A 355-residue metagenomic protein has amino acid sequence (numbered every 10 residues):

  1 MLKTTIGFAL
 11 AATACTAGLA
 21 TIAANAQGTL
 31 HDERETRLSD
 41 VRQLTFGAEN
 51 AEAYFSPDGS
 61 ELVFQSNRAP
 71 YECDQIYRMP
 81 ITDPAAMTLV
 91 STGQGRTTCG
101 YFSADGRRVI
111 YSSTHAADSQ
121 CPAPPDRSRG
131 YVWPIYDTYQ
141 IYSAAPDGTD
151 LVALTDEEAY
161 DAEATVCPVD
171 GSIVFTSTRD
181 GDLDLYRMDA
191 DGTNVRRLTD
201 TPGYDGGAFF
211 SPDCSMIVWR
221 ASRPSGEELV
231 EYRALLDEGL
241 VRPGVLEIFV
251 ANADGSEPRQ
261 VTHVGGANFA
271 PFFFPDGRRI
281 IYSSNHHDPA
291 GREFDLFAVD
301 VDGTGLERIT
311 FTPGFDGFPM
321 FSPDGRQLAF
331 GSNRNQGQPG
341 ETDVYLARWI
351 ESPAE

Functional and structural regions predicted by a protein language model:
A26-S39, Y139: Blade/loop signatures of beta-propeller domains
T29-H31, D40-E72: Beta-strand-rich domains and repeat architectures in extracellular enzymes and scaffolds, especially beta-propellers
F46-E49, S66-I76, S91-T97, S112-I141 (+8 more regions): A flexible loop/linker signature enriched in serine peptidases of the S9 family
P57-D58, A104-D105, P168-V169, P212-D213 (+2 more regions): Residue-level detector of Asp-centered blade-edge/turn motifs that repeat once per structural unit in beta-propeller
L62-V63, V109, I173-V174, I217 (+2 more regions): Hydrophobic beta-strand positions that form the internal "hydrophobic ladder" of WD40/Gbeta-like beta-propeller blades
P80-P84, A145-T149, D189-T193, N252-S256 (+2 more regions): Short loop/turn segments that connect beta-strands within beta-propeller blades
M320-E355: Blade-level signature of beta-propeller repeat domains, shared across WD40, Kelch, NHL, RCC1 and BNR/Asp-box propellers
